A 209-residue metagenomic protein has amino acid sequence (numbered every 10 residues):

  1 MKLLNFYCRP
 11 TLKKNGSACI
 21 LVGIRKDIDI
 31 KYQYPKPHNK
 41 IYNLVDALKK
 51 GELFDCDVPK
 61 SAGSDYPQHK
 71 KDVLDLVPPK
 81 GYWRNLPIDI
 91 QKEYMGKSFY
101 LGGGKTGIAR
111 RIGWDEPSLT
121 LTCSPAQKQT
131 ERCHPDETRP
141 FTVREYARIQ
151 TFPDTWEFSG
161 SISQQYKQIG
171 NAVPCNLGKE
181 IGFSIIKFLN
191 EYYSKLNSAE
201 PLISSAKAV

Functional and structural regions predicted by a protein language model:
M1-G102, T106-I108: Class I S-adenosyl-L-methionine
Q68-V209: C-terminal target-recognition/interaction regions appended to catalytic cores
